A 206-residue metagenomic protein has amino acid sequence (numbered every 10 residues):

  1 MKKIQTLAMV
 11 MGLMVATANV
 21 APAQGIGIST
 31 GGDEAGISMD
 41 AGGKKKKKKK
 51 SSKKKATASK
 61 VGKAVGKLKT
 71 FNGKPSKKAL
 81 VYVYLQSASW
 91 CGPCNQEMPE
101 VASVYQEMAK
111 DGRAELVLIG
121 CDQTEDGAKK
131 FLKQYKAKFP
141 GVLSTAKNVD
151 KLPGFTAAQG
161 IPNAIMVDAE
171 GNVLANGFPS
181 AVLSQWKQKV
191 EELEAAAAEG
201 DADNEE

Functional and structural regions predicted by a protein language model:
K2-G66, E199-E206: N-terminal targeting signals for export/organelle localization
S59-Y82: A short beta-strand-turn-helix
P75-K77, A109-D111, Q134, T156-G160: Extracellular/periplasmic catalytic domains that process cell-envelope and extracellular macromolecules
L80-Y82, Q86-W90, G160: Short pre-active-site segment immediately N-terminal to redox-active cysteine/selenocysteine motifs in thiol-based
Y82-Y84, L116, A164: Hydrophobic beta-strand anchors of alpha/beta hydrolase catalytic cores
Q86-S103: Conserved redox-active cysteine motifs that mediate thiol-disulfide chemistry, especially di-cysteine Cys-X(1-2)-Cys
G112-G127, A137-K147: Thiol-based oxidoreductase modules, predominantly thioredoxin-like and allied folds used for disulfide exchange
A137, A146-K189: Thiol/disulfide oxidoreductase modules built on the thioredoxin-like
